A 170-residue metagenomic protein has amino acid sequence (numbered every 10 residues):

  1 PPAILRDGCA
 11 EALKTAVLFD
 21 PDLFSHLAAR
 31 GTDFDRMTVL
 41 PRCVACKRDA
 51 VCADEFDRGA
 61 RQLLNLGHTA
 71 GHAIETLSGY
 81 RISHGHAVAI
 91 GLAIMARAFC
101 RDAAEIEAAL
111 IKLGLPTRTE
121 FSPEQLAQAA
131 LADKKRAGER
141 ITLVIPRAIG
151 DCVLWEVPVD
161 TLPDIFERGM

Functional and structural regions predicted by a protein language model:
P1-L64: Carboxylate- and glycine-rich phosphate/diphosphate-binding segment that chelates Mg2+/Mn2+
A10, A103-M170: C-terminal charged capping/lid subdomain of soluble metabolic enzymes
L13, G31, K47-E55, I74 (+4 more regions): Short amphipathic alpha-helical interaction patches enriched in hydrophobic/aromatic residues with interspersed Lys/Arg
L18-F24, S78, A98-E105, C152-V159: Short helix-capping/linker segments at secondary-structure and domain boundaries
G59-L66, R81-V88: Short glycine/threonine-rich catalytic loop with a Thr-x-Gly-x-Asp
L66-I74: Active-site His/Glu-centered metal-binding helix of metallohydrolases
H68, L92, I149: Residue-level signal for inorganic ion chemistry
T76, I82-P116: Active-site pocket-lining segment
